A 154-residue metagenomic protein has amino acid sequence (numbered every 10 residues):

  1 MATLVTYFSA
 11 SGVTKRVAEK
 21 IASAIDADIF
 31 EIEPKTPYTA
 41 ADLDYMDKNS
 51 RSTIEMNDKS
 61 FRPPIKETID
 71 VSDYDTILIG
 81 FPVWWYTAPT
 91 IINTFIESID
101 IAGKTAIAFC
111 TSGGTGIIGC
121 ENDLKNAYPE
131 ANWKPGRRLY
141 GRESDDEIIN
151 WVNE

Functional and structural regions predicted by a protein language model:
M1-I79, Y86-A88, N93, E97 (+1 more regions): N-terminal beta1-alpha1-beta2 submodule of the flavodoxin-like/Rossmannoid cofactor-binding fold
F8-S11, A41, F95-S98, G116 (+3 more regions): Aromatic-residue detector
G12, G80, G103, G113-I118: Glycine-centered flexibility sites
D28, A102, A131-K134: Secondary-structure boundary/capping positions in well-ordered alpha/beta enzyme cores
V71-S72, E97-G103, N126-Y128: Short, conserved loop/helix-junction motifs that constitute active-site signature segments in enzyme catalytic cores
I79-G80, A108: Redox-cofactor binding/interface segments in oxidoreductases and associated redox assembly factors
W85-Y86, G114: Acidic catalytic loop of the alpha/beta-hydrolase fold
I107-E143: Short, glycine-/small-residue-rich phosphate/pyrophosphate-handling segment
